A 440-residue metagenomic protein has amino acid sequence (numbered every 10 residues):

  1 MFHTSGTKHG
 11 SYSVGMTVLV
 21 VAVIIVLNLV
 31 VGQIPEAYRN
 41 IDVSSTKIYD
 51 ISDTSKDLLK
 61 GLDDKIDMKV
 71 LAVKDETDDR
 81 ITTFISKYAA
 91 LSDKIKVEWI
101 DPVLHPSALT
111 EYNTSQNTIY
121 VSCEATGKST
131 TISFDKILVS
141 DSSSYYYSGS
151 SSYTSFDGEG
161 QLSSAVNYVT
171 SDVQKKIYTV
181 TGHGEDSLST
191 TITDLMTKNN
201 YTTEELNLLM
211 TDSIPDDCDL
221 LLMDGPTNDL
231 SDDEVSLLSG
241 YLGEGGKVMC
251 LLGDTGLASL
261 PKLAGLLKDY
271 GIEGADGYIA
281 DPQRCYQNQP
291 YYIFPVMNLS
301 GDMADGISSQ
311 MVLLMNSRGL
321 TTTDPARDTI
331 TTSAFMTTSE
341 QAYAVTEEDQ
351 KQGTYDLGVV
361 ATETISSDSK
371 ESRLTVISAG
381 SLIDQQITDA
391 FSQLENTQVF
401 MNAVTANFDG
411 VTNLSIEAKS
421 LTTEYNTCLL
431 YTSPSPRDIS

Functional and structural regions predicted by a protein language model:
F2-S433, R437-S440: Short, surface-exposed patches at the edges or C-terminal ends of soluble domains, predominantly
